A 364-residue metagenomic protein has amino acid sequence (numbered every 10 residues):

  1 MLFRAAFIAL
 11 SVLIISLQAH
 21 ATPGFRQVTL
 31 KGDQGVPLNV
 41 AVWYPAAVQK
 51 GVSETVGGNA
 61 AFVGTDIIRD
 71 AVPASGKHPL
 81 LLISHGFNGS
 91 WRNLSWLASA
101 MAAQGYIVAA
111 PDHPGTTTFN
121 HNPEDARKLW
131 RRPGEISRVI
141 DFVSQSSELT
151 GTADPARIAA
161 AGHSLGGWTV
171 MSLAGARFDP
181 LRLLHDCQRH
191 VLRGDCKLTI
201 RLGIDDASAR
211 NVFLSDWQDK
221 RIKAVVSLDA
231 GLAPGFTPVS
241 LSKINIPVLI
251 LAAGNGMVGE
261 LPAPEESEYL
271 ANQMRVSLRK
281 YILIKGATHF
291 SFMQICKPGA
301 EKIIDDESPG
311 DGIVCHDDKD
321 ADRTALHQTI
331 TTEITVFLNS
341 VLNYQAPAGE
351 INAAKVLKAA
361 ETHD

Functional and structural regions predicted by a protein language model:
H20-I83, A300: Domain-level recognition of soluble alpha/beta enzyme cores, biased toward histidine phosphatases/phosphomutases
A47-I67, L184-T237, I246, G256-E260 (+1 more regions): Mobile cap/lid helix-loop segments that gate and shape the active-site cleft of serine hydrolases
V56-G58, N88, R92-W96, D112-G134 (+2 more regions): Cap/lid segment of the alpha/beta-hydrolase catalytic domain
D70-H78, I83, F87-N120, P234 (+1 more regions): Short substrate-entry loop that stabilizes the transition state in hydrolases
D125-G151, P155, W168, S172 (+3 more regions): Alpha/beta-hydrolase active-site loop
A160-G162: Short beta-strand immediately N-terminal to the catalytic nucleophile in serine-hydrolase-like folds
I244, I250-A252: Short beta-strand/loop motif that positions the catalytic acidic residue of the alpha/beta-hydrolase fold
V276-S277, G286-D364: Alpha/beta-hydrolase-fold serine-hydrolase catalytic core, especially in secreted/extracellular enzymes
